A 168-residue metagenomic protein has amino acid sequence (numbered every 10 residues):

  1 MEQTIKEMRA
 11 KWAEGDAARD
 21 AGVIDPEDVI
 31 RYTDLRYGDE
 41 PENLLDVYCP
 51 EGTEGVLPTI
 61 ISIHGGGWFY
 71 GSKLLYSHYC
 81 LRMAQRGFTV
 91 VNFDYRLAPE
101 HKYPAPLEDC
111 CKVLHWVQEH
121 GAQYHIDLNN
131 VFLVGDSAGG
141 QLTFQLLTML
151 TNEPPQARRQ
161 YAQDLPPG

Functional and structural regions predicted by a protein language model:
K6-G55: N-terminal cap/lid segment of alpha/beta-hydrolase-fold proteins
E27-Y32, L57-T59, R159-G168: Glycine-rich, flexible loop segments associated with nucleotide phosphate handling
G55-L57, N129-N130: Short coil/turn segments at beta-strand junctions that form active-site/ligand-binding loops
V56-G66: Short beta-strand element of the alpha/beta-hydrolase
P58-I60, L97, L133, T143: Non-catalytic cap/lid and distal C-terminal segments of serine-dependent acyl enzymes
T59, A84-V91, R96: A fold-wide structural signal in alpha/beta-hydrolase
G71-Y79, V91-L128: Catalytic nucleophile-loop/oxyanion-hole region of alpha/beta-hydrolase and closely related hydrolase-like folds
H115-G168: Primarily recognizes the serine-hydrolase "nucleophile elbow" in alpha/beta-hydrolase and SGNH/GDSL folds
